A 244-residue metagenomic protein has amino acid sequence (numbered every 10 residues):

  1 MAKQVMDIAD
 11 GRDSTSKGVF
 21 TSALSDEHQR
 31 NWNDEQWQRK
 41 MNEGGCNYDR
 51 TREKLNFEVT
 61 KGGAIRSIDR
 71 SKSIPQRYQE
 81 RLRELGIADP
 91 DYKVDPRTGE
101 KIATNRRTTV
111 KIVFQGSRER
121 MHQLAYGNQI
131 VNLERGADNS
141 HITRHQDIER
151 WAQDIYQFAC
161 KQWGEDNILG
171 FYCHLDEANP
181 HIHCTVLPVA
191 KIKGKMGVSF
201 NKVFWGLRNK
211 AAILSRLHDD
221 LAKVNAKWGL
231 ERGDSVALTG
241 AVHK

Functional and structural regions predicted by a protein language model:
M1-K244: N-terminal nicking endonuclease/strand-transfer module with a His-rich metal-binding environment and a catalytic Tyr
